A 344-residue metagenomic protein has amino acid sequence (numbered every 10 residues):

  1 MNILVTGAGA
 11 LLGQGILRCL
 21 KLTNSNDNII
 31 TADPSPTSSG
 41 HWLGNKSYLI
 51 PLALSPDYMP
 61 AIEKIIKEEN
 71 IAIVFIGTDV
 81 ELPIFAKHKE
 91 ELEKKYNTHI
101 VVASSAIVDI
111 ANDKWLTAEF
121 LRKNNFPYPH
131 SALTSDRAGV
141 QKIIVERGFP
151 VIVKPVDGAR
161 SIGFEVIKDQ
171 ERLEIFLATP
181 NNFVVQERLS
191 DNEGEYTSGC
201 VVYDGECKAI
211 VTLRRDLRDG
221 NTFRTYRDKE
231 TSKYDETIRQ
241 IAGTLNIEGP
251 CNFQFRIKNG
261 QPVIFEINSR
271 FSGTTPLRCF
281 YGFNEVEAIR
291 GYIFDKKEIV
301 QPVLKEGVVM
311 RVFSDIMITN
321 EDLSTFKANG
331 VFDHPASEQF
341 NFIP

Functional and structural regions predicted by a protein language model:
M1-V101: ATP-binding N-terminal substructure of ATP-dependent carboxylate-amine bond-forming enzymes
N70, N97, G148, P180-N181 (+1 more regions): Residue-level detector of structured alpha->beta connecting loops
V108-N192, G199-E206, S232: Active-site nucleotide/adenylate-binding loops and adjacent lid/helix of ATP-dependent enzymes
Q170-E171, E187-N246, P250, I257 (+2 more regions): ATP-dependent carboxylate/phosphate-activation module, predominantly the ATP-grasp catalytic core and closely related
Q261-P262: Conserved protein kinase catalytic/activation segment
E287-P344: Peripheral (often C-terminal) accessory segments that flank ATP-dependent C-N-forming ligase machineries
